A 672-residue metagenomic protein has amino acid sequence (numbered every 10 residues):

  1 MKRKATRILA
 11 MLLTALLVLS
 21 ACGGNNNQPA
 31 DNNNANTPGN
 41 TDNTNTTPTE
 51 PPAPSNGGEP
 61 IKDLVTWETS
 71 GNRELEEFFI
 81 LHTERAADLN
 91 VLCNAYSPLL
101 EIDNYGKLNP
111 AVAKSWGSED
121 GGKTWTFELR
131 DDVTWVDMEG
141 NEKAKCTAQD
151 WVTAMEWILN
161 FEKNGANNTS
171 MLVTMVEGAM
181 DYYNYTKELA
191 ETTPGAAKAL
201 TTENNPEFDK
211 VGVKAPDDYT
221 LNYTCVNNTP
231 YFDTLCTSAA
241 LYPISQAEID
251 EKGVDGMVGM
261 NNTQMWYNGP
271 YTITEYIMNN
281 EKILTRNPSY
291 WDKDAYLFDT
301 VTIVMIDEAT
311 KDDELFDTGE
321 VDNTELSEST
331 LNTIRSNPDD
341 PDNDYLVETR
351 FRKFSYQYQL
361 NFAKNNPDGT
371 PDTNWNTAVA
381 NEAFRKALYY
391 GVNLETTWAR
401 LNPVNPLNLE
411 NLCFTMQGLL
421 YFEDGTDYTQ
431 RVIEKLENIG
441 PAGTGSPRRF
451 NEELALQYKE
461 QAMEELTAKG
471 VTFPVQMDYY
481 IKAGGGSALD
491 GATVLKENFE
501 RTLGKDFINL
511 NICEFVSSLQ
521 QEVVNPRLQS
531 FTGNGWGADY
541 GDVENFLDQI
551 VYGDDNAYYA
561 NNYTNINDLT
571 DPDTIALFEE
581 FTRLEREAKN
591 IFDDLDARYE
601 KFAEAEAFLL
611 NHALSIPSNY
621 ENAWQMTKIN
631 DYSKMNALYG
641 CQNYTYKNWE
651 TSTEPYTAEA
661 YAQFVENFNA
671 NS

Functional and structural regions predicted by a protein language model:
L19-A21: C-terminal motif of bacterial Sec signal peptides marking the signal peptidase cleavage site
I61-N72, T124-E128, W151-A154, L221-N222 (+5 more regions): Short, well-ordered beta-strand elements
E68-D120, W266: N-terminal lobe/hinge region of extracytoplasmic solute-binding protein
K114-G178, N222, D312-T318, W375-A380 (+1 more regions): Aromatic- and charge-enriched surface segment that lines or borders ligand/interaction sites
T192-A199, P206-K210, K214-Y219, T224-T300 (+3 more regions): Gly/Pro-rich hinge or "lid" segments in bacterial periplasmic/extracellular proteins
M278, N405-P406, A442-A538, T574-L577 (+2 more regions): Ligand/substrate-recognition segments at binding pockets and active sites
S329-L454, P572-A576, H612-N630: Local pocket/hinge segments that shape ligand/substrate recognition
Y389-R431, A483, S487-E497, V523-S672: Detector for C-terminal structural segments
